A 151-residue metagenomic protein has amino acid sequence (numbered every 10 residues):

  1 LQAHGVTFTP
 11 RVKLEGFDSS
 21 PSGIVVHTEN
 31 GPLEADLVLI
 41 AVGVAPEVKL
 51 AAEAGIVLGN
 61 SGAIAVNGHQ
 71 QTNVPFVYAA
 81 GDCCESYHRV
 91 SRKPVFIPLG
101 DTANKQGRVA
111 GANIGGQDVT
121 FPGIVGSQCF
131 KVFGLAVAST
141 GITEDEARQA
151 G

Functional and structural regions predicted by a protein language model:
L1-F8, L14: Helical element adjacent to the flavin cofactor pocket in flavoenzyme catalytic cores
F8, L58-N60, V119, E144: Residue-level detector of short coil/turn "hinge" positions at structural boundaries
P10-S22: A conserved short coil-to-beta-strand element within the FAD-binding core of flavoproteins
P21-V109, N113: FAD-site-proximal beta/loop scaffold in flavoenzymes
C83-G151: Mid-to-C-terminal Rossmann-like scaffold of FAD/NAD(P)H-dependent oxidoreductases
